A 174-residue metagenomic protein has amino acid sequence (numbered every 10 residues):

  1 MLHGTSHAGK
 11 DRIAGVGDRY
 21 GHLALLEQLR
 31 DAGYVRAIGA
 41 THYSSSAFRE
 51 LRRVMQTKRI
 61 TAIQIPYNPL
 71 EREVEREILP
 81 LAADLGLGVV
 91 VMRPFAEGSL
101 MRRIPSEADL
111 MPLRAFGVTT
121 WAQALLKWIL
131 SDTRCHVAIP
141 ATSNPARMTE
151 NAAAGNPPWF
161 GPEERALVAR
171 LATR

Functional and structural regions predicted by a protein language model:
M1-Q64, N68, E73, E77 (+2 more regions): Glycine/proline-rich, positively charged, aromatic-decorated active-site loop/lid region on the catalytic face
T57-R59, E77-R174: Structured C-terminal cap/extension of enzyme domains
